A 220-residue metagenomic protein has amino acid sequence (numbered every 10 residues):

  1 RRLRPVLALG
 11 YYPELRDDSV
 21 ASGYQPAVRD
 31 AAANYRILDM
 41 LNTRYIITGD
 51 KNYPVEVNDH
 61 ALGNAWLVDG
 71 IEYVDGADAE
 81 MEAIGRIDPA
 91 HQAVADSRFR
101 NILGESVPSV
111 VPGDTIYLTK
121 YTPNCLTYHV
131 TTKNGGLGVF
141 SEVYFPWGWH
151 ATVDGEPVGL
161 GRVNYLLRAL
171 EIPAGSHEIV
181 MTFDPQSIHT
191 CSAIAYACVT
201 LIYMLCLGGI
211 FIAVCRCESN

Functional and structural regions predicted by a protein language model:
R1-P112, K133, E156: Extracytoplasmic
R44, H91, A95-N220: Active-site-proximal, structured, solvent-exposed surfaces of multi-pass membrane proteins that position macromolecular
